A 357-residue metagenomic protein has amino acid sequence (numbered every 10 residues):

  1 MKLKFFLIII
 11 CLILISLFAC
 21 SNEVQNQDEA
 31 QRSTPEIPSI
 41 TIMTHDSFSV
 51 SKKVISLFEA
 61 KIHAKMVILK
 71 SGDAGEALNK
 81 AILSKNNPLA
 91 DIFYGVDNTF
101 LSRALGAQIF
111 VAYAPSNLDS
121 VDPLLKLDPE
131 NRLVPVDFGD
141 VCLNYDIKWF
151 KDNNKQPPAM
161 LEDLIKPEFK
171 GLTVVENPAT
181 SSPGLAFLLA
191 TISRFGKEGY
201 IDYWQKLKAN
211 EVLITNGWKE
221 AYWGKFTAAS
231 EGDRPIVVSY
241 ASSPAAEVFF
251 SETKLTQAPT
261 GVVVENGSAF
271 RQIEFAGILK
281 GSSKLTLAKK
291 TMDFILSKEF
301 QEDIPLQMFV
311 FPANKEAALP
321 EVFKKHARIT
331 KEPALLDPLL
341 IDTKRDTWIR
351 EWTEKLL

Functional and structural regions predicted by a protein language model:
L17-A19: C-terminal motif of bacterial Sec signal peptides marking the signal peptidase cleavage site
N22-V24, D28-R103: Early extracytoplasmic/lumenal segment of secretory-pathway proteins
K52, A74-I109, L118-P129, G224 (+1 more regions): Pocket-flanking alpha-helical
P88-F93, V111-K148, E162, G171-P178: A structural signal for short loop-to-beta-strand junctions that line the ligand-binding cleft of periplasmic/secreted
N98-I109, K126-Q156, G184-R194, R271-G277: Periplasmic solute-binding protein
F110-D119, L133-V134, E162-I165, A241 (+2 more regions): Short beta-strand->loop
L189-V263, G267-S268: Ligand-binding pocket segment of bilobal, Venus flytrap-like solute-binding proteins
A276-L335: Mature extracytoplasmic/periplasmic domains
